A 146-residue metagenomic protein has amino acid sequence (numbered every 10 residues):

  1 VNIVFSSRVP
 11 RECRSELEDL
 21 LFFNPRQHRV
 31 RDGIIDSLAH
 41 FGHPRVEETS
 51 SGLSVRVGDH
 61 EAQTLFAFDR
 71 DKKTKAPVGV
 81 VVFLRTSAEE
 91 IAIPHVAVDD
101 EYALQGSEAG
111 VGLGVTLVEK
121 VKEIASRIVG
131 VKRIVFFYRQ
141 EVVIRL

Functional and structural regions predicted by a protein language model:
V1-Q105, E123-V135, V143-L146: Non-catalytic substrate-recognition and accessory regions of acyl/acetyltransferase enzymes
G106-K122: Glycine-rich acyl-CoA binding loop
R139: Active-site beta-loop-alpha junctions enriched in small/polar residues
